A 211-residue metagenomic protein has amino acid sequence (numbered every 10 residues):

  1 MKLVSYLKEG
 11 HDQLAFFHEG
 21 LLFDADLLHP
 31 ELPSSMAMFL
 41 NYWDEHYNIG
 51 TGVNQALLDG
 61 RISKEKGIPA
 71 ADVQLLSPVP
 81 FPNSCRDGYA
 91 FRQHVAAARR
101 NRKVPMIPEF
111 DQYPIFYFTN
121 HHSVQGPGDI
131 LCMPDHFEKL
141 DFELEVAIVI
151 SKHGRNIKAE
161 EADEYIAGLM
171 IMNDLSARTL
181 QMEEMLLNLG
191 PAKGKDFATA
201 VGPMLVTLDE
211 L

Functional and structural regions predicted by a protein language model:
M1-I115, H121: N-terminal non-catalytic cap/leader segment that marks the start of a structured domain
V79-L211: Glycine-enriched loop-and-adjacent helix/strand subsegments that border the catalytic/binding cleft of enzyme cores
